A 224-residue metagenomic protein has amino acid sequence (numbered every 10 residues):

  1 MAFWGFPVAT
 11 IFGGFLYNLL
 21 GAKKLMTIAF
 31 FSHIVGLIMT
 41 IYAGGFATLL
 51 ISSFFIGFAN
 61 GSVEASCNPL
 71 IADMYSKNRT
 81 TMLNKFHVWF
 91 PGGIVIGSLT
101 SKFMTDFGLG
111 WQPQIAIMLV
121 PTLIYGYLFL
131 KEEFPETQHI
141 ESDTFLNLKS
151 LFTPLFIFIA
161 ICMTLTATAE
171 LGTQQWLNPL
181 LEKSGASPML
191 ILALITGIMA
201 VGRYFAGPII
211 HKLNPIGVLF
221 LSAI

Functional and structural regions predicted by a protein language model:
M1-F15, A193-F205: Central cavity-lining transmembrane alpha-helices of secondary-active solute carriers, predominantly the Major
A2, F6, S32-T40, I56 (+2 more regions): MFS 12-TM fold signature
P7-A47: Conserved MFS/SLC helix-loop-helix module at the cytosolic interface between two early adjacent transmembrane helices
G45-S53, F158-I159: Short hydrophobic/alpha-helical segments at membrane-entry points of transmembrane helices in Major Facilitator
S52-F90: Cytoplasmic helix-loop-helix junction between adjacent transmembrane helices in 12-TM secondary transporters
K77-N78, M82-T137: Helix-loop-helix hairpin linking two adjacent transmembrane segments in secondary transporters
F134-I159: Juxtamembrane intracellular "pre-TM" segments in multi-pass secondary transporters
F152-G202: Extracytoplasmic gate region of multi-pass secondary transporters
